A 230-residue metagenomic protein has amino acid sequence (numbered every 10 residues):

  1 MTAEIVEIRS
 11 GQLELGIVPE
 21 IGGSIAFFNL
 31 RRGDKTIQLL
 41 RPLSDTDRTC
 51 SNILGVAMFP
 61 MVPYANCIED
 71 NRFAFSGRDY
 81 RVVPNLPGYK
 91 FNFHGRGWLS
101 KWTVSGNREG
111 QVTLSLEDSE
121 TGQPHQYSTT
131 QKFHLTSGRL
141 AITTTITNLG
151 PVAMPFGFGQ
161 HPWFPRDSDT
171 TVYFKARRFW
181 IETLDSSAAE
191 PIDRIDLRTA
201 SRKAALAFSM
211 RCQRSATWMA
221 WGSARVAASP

Functional and structural regions predicted by a protein language model:
M1, Y64-N66, G95-L99, P124-S128 (+2 more regions): Short solvent-exposed loop/turn micro-motifs enriched in small/polar/acidic residues
M1-V82, L86, R225-P230: Beta-strand-rich N-terminal accessory domains
E7-R9, R78-D79, V83-S137: Extended, loop-rich substrate-binding clefts of extracytoplasmic carbohydrate-active enzymes
I8, L15, P19, R32 (+1 more regions): Acidic, contiguous internal or C-terminal segments within carbohydrate-active enzymes that form a structured patch used
R9, V18, R31, L40 (+9 more regions): A structural detector for beta-sheet-dominated domains
A26-L30, C50, F91-G95, Q123-Y127 (+3 more regions): A short, polar/proline- and glycine-enriched secondary-structure boundary/capping micro-motif
I37-G55, Y80-K101, Y173-A176, E182-L184 (+1 more regions): Glycine-rich, pocket-lining loop/helix-strand segments that form or immediately flank
W163-P230: Active-site/ligand-binding surface loops and adjacent short beta/alpha elements that line catalytic pockets across
